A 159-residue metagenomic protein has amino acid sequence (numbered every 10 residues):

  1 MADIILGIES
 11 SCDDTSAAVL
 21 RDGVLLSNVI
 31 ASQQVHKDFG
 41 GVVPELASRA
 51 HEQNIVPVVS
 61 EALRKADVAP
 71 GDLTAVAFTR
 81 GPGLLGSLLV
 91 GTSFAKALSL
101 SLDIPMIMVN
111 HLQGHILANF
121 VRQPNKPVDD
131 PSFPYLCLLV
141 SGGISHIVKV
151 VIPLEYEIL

Functional and structural regions predicted by a protein language model:
M1-L159: Short acidic/glycine-rich loops and adjacent helix/strand connectors that line catalytic pockets where negatively
